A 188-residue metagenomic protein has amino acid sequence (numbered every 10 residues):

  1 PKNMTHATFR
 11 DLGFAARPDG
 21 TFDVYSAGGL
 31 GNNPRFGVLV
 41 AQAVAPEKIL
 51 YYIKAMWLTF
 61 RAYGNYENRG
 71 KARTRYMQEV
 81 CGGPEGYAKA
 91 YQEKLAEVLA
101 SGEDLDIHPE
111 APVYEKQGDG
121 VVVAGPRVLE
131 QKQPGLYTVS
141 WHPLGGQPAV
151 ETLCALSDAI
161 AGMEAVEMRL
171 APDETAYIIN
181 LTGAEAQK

Functional and structural regions predicted by a protein language model:
P1-K188: Peripheral terminal and linker regions in Fe-S/redox and tRNA-modifying enzymes
